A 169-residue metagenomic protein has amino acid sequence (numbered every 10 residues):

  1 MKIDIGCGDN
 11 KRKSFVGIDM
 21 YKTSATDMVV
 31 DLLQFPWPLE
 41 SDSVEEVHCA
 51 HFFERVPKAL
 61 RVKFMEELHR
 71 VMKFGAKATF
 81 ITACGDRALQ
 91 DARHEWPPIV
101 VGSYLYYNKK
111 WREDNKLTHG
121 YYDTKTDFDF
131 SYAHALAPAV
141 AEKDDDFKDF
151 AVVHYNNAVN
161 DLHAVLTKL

Functional and structural regions predicted by a protein language model:
M1-P36, T79-L169: Class I (Rossmann-like) S-adenosyl-L-methionine-dependent methyltransferase catalytic domain, capturing the SAM-binding
L39-E40: Short Pro-Gly-centered beta-turn/loop motif in secreted/extracellular proteins
V44-E45: Local beta-strand N-terminus motif with an aromatic residue
H48: A conserved beta-strand element that flanks and buttresses the S-adenosyl-L-methionine
H51: Cell-envelope and extracellular/periplasmic
E54-R55: A short His-aromatic
V62-F74: A short glycine-rich, Lys/Arg-flanked "PGG" loop and its adjoining helix->strand segment in the class I
